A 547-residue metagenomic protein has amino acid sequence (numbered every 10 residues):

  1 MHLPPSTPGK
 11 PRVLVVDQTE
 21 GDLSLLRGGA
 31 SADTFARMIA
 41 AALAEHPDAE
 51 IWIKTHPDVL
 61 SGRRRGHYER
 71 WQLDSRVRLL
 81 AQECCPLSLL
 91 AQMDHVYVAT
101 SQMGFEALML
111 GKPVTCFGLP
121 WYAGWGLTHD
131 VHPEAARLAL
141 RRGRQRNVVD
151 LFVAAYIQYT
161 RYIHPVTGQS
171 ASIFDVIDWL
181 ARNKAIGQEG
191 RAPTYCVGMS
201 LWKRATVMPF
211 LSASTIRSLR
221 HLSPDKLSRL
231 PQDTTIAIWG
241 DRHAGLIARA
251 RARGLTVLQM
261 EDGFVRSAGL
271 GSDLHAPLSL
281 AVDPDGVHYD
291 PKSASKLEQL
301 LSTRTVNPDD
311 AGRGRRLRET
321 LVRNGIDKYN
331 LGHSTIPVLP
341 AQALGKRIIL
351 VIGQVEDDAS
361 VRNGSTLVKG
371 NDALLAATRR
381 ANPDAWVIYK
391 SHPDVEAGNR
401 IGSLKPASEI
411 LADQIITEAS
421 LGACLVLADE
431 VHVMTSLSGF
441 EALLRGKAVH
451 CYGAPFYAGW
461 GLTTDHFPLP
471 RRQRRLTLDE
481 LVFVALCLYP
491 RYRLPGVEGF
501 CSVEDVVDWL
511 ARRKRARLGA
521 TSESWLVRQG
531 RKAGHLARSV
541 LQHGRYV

Functional and structural regions predicted by a protein language model:
M1-G9, L26, T128-G198, W202 (+2 more regions): Leloir-type glycosyltransferase catalytic cores
M1-L3, T7, A30-S31, M208-H275 (+3 more regions): Segments forming glycine/polar-rich beta-alpha architectures that bind adenosine-containing cofactors
K10-D22, T55-H56, L119, E261-D262 (+3 more regions): Short loop/turn segments at strand-loop or loop-helix junctions that form parts of catalytic or ligand-binding pockets
V15, G28-E45, M208-L211, G245 (+2 more regions): Histidine-anchored nucleotide/phosphate-binding helix
G21-D22, I173-D233, G240-I247, D357-D358: N-terminal pre-catalytic "stem/leader" segment of glycosyltransferase-like enzymes
I39-A81, L375-T417: Catalytic donor nucleotide-activated moiety binding site of glycosyltransferases and closely related
V77-E83, A135, S218-L222, D413-E418 (+1 more regions): Short acidic-hydrophobic, aromatic-tinged amphipathic segments that line or gate anion-handling sites
E83-T128, I238-A248, T256, E261 (+1 more regions): A donor-sugar binding/catalytic signature common to diverse glycosyltransferases and related nucleotide-sugar
